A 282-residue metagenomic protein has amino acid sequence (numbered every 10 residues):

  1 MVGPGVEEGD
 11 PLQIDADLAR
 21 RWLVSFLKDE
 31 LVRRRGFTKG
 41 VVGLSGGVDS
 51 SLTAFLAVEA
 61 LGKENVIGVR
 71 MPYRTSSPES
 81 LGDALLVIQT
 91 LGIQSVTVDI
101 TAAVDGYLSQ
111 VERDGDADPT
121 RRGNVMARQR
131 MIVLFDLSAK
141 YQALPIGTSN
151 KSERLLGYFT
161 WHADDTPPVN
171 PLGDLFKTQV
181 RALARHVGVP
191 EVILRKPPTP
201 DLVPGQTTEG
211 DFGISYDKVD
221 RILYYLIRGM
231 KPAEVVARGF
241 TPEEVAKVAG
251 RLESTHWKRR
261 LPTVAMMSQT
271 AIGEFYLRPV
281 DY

Functional and structural regions predicted by a protein language model:
M1-V42, L52, L56-E59, E64-R70 (+2 more regions): ATP/NTP-dependent adenylation/nucleotidyl-transfer catalytic domains that generate, transfer, or process NMP-activated
G47: Conserved G/P- and acidic residue-centered "switch" motifs that form tight phosphate/ATP-binding loops in soluble
